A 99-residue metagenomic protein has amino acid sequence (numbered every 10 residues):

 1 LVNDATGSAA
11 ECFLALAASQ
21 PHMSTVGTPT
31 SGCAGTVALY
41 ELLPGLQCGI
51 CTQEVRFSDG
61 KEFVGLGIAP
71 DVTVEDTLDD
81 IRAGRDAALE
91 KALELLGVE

Functional and structural regions predicted by a protein language model:
L1-E99: C-terminal "post-core" interaction segments
